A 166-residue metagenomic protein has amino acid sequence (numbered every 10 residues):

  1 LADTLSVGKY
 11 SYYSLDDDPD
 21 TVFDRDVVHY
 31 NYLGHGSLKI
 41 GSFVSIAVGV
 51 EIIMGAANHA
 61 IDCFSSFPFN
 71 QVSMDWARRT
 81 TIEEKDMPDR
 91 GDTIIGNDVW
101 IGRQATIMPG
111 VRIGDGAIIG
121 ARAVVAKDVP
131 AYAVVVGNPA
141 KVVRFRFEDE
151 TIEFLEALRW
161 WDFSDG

Functional and structural regions predicted by a protein language model:
L1, L158-G166: Short, intrinsically disordered, charge-balanced linker/junction segments flanking boundaries in proteins
L5, Y12-P109: Flexible, glycine/small-residue-enriched loop-and-beta-strand segment within the central core of proteins
Y10, G41-F43, G116, G120-R122: Outer-envelope exported proteins of Gram-negative bacteria
A56, F145-R146: Conserved catalytic-core motifs of eukaryotic protein kinase domains, centered on the activation segment
D89, Q104-A117, A123-K127: Beta-rich strand-turn-strand
